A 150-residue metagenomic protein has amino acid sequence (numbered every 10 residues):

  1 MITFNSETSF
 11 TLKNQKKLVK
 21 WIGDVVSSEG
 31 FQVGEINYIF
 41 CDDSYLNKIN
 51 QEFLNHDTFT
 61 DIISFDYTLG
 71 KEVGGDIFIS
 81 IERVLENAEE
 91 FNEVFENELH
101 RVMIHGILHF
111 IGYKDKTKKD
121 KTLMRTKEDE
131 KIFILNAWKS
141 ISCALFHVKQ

Functional and structural regions predicted by a protein language model:
M1-H100, I111-Q150: An acidic/histidine-cluster motif and surrounding catalytic segment that typifies divalent-metal-assisted enzyme active
L108: Conserved ATP-binding N-box helix of the HATPase_c
